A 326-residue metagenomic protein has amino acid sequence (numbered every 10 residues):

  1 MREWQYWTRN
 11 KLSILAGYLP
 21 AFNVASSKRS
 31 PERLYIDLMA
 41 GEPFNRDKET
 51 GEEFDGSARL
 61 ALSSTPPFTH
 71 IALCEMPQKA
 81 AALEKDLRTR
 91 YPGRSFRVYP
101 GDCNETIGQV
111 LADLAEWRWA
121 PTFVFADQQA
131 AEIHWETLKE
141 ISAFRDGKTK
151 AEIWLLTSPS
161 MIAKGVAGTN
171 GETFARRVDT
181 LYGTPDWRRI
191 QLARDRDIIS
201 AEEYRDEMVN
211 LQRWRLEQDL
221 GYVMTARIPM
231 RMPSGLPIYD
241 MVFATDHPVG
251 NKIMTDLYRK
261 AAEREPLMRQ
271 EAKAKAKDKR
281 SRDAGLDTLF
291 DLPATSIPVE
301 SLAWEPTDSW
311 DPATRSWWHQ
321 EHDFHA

Functional and structural regions predicted by a protein language model:
W4, S13-V110: SAM cofactor-binding core of SAM-dependent methyltransferases, primarily the Rossmann-like beta-alpha-beta module
R33-K48, E116-H134, I153-S158, A244: Conserved proline-anchored active-site loop of SAM-dependent methyltransferases that bridges a beta-strand
N45-T50, A82-K85, Q109-L111, I133-L138 (+3 more regions): A short acidic (Asp/Glu
I107-W117, K139-A143: Short amphipathic alpha-helix with an adjacent loop that forms part of the alpha/beta core around
E136-K150: A short glycine-rich, Lys/Arg-flanked "PGG" loop and its adjoining helix->strand segment in the class I
G147-K164: Conserved beta-strand signature within the Rossmann-like core of class I S-adenosyl-L-methionine
V166-P233: A conserved mid-domain beta-alpha-beta active-site/ligand-binding segment of alpha/beta enzyme cores
H247-A326: C-terminal target-recognition/interaction regions appended to catalytic cores
